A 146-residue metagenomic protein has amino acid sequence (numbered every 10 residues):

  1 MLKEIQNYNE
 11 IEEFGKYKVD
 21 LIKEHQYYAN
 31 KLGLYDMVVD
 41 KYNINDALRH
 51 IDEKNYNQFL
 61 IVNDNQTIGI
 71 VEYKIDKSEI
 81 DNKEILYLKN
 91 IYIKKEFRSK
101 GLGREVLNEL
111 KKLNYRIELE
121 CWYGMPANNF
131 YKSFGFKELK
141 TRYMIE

Functional and structural regions predicted by a protein language model:
M1-K23, Y27: Conserved N-terminal entry element of GNAT/NAT acetyltransferase domains
M1-L2, D64, K111-I117, L139-K140: Short glycine/proline-enriched coil/turn segments at helix->beta-strand junctions
I22-A47: Conserved GNAT-fold acetyl-CoA-binding loop/helix
D46-L60: A short helix-loop-beta-strand connector motif used in the catalytic cores of GNAT acetyltransferases and, in some
Q58-L60, Q66-I75, Y87, Y92: Conserved beta-strand in the GNAT
D76-L88, R98: A conserved beta-turn-beta hairpin within the catalytic core of GNAT-like acetyltransferases that forms part
I93-K95, S99-K112, N129-S133: Conserved acetyl-CoA-binding loop-helix of GNAT-fold acetyltransferases
R104, E118, Y123-I145: Conserved active-site alpha-helix within GNAT-family acetyltransferase domains
